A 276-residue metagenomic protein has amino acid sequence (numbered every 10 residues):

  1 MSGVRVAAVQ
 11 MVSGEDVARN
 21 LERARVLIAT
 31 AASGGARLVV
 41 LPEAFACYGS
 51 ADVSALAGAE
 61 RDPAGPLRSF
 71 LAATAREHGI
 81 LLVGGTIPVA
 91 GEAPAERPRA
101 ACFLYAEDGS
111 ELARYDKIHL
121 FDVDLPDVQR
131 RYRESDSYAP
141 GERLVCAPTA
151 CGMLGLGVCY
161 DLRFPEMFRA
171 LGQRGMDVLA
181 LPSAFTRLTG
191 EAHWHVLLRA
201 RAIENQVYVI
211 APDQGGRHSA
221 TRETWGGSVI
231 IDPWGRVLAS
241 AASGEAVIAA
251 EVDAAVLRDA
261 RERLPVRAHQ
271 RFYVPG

Functional and structural regions predicted by a protein language model:
M1-A7: Extreme N-terminal starter segment of soluble prokaryotic enzymes
Q10-E15: Short polar catalytic/cofactor-binding loops
V17, V26-D116, F185-R201, N205-V207: Cys-nucleophile CN-hydrolase/nitrilase-fold catalytic domain and related Cys-dependent amidase chemistry that acts on
R19-T30, R163-R169: Short, acidic/polar
P63-V83, M153, C159-I248: CN hydrolase (nitrilase-like) catalytic-core segments centered on the catalytic cysteine and neighboring Lys/Glu
G84-T86, A100-L104, V145-A147, S228-I230 (+1 more regions): Short beta-strand scaffold segments in enzyme catalytic cores
A93-R174, R187-G190, V196, E262-V266: Active-site catalytic loop in hydrolytic enzyme cores
L257-G276: A conserved C-terminal secondary-structure "cap"
